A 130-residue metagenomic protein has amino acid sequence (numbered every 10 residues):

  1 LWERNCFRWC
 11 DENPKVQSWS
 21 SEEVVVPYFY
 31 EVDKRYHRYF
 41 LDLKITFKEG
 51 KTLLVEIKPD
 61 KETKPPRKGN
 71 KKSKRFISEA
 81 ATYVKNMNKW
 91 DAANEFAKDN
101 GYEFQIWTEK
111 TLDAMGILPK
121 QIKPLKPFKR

Functional and structural regions predicted by a protein language model:
L1-R130: Electrostatic, structured charged patches in enzyme active sites and in nucleic-acid/phosphate-binding
